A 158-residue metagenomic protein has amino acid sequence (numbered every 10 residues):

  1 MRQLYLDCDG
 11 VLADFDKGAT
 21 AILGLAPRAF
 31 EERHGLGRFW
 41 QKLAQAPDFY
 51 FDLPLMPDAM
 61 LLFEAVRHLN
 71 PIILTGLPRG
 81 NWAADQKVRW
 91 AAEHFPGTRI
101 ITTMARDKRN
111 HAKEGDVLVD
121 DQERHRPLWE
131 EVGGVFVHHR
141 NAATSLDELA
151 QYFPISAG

Functional and structural regions predicted by a protein language model:
M1-A44: Active-site neighborhood of HAD-like aspartate-dependent phosphohydrolases
E31, Q45-I73, G80-D85: Short, acidic loop-to-helix structural element flanking the phosphoryl-transfer center in phosphate-processing enzymes
R67, P96, E131-G133: Short, structured coil segments at secondary-structure junctions
N70-I72, T98, F136: Hydrophobic anchor at the start of a short beta-strand that flanks the dinucleotide cofactor-binding loop
L74-V117, E123-P127: Substrate-recognition "cap/lid" segment bordering the active-site pocket of phosphatases
R109-A112, E148-A157: Short amphipathic alpha-helix with an adjacent loop that forms part of the alpha/beta core around
V117-A150: Acidic, Mg2+-coordinating phosphoryl-transfer loop and its flanking beta/alpha structural elements, shared across
